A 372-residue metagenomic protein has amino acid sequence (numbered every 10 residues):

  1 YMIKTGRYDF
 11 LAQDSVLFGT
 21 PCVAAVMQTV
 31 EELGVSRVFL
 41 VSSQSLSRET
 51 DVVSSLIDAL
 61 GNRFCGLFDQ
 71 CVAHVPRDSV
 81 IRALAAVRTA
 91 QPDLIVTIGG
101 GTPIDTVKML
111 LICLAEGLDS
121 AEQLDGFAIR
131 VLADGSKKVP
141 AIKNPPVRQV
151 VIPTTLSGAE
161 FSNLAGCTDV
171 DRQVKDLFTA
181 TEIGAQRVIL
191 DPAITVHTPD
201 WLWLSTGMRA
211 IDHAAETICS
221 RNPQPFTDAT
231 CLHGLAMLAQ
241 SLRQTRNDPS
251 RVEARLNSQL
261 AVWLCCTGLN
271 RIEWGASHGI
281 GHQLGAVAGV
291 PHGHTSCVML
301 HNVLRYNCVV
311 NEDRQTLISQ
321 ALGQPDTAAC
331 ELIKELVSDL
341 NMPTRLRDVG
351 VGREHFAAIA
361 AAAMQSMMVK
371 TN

Functional and structural regions predicted by a protein language model:
Y1-L94, L346: ATP/NTP phosphate-donor binding region
V23-V26, R48-D51, R77-V80, T102-V107 (+3 more regions): Short glycine/serine/threonine-rich phosphate/pyrophosphate-binding segments that cradle anionic phosphate groups
D78-A85, T89-A193: Glycine/threonine-rich beta-strand-loop-alpha-helix active-site module that forms ligand/phosphate-binding
S162-I272: Carboxylate- and glycine-rich phosphate/diphosphate-binding segment that chelates Mg2+/Mn2+
I211-A215, S258-C266, L300, I333 (+2 more regions): Short alpha-helical scaffolding segments that buttress acidic/His motifs in well-ordered protein cores
I272-A328, K334: C-terminal catalytic subdomain
S319-N372: C-terminal charged capping/lid subdomain of soluble metabolic enzymes
